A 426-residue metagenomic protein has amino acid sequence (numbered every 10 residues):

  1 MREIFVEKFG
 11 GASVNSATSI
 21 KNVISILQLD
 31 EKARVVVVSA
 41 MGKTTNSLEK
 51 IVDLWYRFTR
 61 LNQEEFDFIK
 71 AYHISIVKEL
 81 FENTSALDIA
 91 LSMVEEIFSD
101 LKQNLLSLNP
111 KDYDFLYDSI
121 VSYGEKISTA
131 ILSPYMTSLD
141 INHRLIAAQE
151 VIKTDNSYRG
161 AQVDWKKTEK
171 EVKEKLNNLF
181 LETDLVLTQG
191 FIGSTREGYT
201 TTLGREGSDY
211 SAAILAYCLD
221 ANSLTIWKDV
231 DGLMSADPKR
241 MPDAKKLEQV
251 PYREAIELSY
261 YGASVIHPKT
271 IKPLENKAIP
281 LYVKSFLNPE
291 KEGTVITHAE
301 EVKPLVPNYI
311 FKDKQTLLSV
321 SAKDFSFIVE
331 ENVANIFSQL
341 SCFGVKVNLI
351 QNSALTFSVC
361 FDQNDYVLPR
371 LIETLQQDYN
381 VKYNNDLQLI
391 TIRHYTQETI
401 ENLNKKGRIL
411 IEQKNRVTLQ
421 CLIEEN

Functional and structural regions predicted by a protein language model:
M1-S264, I271, E424: Nucleotide/pyrophosphate-binding catalytic subdomain
E3-F5, A33-V36, I74, N142-R144 (+14 more regions): Structural motif
M41-G42, E150, V230-G232, S285-E290 (+2 more regions): Glycine-rich beta-alpha junction loops
L139, K277, F343: Conserved dinucleotide-binding and phosphotransfer motif residues
N178-T195, L258-V283, S319-V333, N384-L403: Electropositive, surface-exposed helix/loop patches at the edges of structured domains that serve as adaptable
Q249-T297, V302-L305, D313-Q315: A conserved active-site cap/scaffold subdomain adjacent to cofactor or substrate pockets
E292-N426: A conserved regulatory-domain signal marking ACT and ACT-like small-molecule sensing domains and adjacent regulatory
